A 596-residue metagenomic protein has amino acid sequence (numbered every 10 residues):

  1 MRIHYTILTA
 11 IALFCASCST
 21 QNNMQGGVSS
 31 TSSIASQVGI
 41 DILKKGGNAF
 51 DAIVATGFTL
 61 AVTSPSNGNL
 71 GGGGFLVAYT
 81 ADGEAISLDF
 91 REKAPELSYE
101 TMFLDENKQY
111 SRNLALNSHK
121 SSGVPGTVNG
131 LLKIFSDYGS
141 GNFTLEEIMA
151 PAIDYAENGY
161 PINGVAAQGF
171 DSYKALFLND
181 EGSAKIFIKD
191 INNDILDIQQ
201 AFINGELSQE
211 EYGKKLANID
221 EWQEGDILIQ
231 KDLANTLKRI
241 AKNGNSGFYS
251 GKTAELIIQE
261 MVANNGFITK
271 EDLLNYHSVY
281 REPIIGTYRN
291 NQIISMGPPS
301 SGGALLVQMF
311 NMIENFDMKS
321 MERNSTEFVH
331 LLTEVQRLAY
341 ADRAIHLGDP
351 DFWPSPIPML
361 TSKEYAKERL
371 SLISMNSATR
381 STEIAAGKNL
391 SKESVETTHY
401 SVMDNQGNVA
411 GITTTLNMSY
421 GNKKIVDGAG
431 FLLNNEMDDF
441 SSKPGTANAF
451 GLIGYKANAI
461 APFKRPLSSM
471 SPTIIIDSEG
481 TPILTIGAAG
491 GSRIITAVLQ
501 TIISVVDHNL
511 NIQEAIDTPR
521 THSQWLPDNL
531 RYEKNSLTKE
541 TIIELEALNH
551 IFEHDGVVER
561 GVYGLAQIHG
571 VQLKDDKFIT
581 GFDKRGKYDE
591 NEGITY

Functional and structural regions predicted by a protein language model:
R2-T9: Sec-dependent signal peptide recognition, specifically the positively charged N-region followed immediately by
C15-S17: C-terminal motif of bacterial Sec signal peptides marking the signal peptidase cleavage site
T20-Q37, D41, A49-N243, F248-S250 (+5 more regions): Noncatalytic scaffold domains of N-terminal-nucleophile
F50-T56, L145-E157, I257-Q259, R323-Y340 (+1 more regions): Short, well-structured alpha-helical segments that form the helix of a local strand-helix-strand
V62-S87, F267-T269, V409-S478, H508 (+1 more regions): Active-site rim segments in enzyme catalytic domains, especially the processed small/beta chain of N-terminal
V279-Y280, S394-T397, S419, S468-M470: Short, small/polar residue-rich loop motifs at catalytic or cofactor-binding pockets
F316-T415, I425-A429, P444-G445, I551-G556: Internal maturation/activation junctions in enzymes
K464, V498, D507-V562: Extended C-terminal subregions enriched in glycine
